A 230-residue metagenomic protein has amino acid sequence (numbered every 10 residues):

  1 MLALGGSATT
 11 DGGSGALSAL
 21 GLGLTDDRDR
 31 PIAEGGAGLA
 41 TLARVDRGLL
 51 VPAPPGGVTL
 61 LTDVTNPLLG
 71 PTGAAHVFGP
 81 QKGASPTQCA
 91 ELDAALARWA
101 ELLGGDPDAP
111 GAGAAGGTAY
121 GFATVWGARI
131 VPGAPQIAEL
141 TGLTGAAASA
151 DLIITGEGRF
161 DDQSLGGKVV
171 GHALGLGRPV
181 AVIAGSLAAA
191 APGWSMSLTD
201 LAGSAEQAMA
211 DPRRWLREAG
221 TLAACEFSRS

Functional and structural regions predicted by a protein language model:
M1-S230: N-terminal loops that bind phosphate or other acidic moieties and the adjacent beta-alpha structural core
